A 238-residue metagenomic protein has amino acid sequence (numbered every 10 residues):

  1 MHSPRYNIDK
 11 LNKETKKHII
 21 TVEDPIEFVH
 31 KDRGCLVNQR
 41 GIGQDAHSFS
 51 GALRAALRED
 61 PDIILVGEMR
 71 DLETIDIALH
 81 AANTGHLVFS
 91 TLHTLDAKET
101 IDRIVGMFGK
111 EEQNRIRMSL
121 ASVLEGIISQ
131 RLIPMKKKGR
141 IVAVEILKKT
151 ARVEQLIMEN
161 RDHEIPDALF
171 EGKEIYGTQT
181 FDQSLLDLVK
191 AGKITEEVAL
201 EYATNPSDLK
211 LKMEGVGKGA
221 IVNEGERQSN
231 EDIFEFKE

Functional and structural regions predicted by a protein language model:
M1-E238: Short, flexible helix-loop junctions that flank or precede catalytic/ligand sites
